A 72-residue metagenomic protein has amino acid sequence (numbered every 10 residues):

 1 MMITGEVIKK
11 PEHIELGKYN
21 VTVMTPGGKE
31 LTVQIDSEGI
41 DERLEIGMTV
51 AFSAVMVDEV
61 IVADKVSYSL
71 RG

Functional and structural regions predicted by a protein language model:
M1-L16: Structural detector for short beta-strands of small beta-barrel domains
I3-V7, F52, I61: Structural detector for hydrophobic anchor residues on beta-strands
H13, T25, V57: Acidic surface patches and DE-rich sequence motifs
E15-G17, E59-V60: Short acidic/glycine-enriched loop/turn segments that link adjacent beta-strands
L16-V33: OB-fold (S1/OB) nucleic-acid-binding surfaces
I35-I40, Y68-L70: A short, sequence-level motif marking secondary-structure junctions
E38-S53: Short nucleic-acid-contacting surface segments enriched for D/E, G, S/T with interspersed K/R
V55-G72: OB-fold/S1-family single-stranded nucleic acid-binding modules
